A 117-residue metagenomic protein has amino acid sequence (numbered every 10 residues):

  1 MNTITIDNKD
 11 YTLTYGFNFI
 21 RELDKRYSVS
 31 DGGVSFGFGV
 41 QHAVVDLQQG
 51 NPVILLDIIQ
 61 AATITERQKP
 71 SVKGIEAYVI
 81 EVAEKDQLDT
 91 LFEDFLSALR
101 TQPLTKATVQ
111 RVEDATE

Functional and structural regions predicted by a protein language model:
M1-D10, D31-L47, V53, T65-E117: Charged interaction scaffolds used for protein-protein
F17-F36: Short, surface-exposed, low-complexity cationic segments
R26, I59, L99-Q102: Low-complexity, intrinsically disordered/propeptide-like segments
L56-T63: Short, amphipathic alpha-helical segments that act as regulatory/interfacial helices in nucleotide-processing proteins
